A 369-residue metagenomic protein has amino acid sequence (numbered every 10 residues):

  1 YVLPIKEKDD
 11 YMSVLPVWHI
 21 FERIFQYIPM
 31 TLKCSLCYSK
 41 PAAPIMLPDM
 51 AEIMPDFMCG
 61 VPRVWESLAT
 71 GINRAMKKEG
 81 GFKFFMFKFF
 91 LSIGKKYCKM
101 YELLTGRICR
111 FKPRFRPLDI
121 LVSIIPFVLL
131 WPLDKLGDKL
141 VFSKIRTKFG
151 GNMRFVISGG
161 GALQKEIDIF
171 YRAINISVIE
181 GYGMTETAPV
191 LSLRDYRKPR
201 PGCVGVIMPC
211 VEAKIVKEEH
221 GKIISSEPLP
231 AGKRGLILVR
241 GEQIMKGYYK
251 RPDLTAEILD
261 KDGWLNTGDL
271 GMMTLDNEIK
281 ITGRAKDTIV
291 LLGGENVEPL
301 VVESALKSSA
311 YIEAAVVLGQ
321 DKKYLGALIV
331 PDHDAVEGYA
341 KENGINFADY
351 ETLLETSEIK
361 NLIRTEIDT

Functional and structural regions predicted by a protein language model:
Y1-S13, V17-L118, S123-F142: Conserved AMP-binding/adenylation subdomain of ANL enzymes
I20-L32, I167-I169, A173, V190-R194: Hydrophobic alpha-helical segments in the ANL/AMP-binding
R63, F115-S123, G159-I167, I179-D195 (+3 more regions): Conserved A3 ("GATE") glycine/threonine-rich loop of ANL adenylate-forming enzymes
L163, R172-S177, M184-G202, K217-K222 (+2 more regions): Active-site loops of AMP-binding adenylate-forming
K222-L291: Conserved ATP-binding/catalytic segment of the ANL
G232-K233, Q320-G344: Conserved loop-to-beta-strand segment in the C-terminal subdomain of adenylate-forming
R240, I244, I258-D276, L292-V317 (+1 more regions): Core catalytic subdomain of AMP-forming adenylate-forming
I244-M245, L259, E278-K307, V336-S357: Adenylate-forming
